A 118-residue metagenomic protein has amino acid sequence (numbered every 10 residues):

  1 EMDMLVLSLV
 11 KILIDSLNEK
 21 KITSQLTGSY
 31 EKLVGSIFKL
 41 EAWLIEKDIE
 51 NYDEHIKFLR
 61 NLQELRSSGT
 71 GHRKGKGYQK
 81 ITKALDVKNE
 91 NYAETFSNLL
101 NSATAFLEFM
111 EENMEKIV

Functional and structural regions predicted by a protein language model:
E1-N61, T95-V118: Amphipathic alpha-helical interface elements
T27, K83-V87: Short linear capping/connector segments at secondary-structure termini
D53-K83: Histidine-centered, metal-coordinating catalytic motifs and their short helical/loop contexts
D86-E94: Generic detector of multi-pass transmembrane helix bundles and their immediately adjacent loops in polytopic membrane
